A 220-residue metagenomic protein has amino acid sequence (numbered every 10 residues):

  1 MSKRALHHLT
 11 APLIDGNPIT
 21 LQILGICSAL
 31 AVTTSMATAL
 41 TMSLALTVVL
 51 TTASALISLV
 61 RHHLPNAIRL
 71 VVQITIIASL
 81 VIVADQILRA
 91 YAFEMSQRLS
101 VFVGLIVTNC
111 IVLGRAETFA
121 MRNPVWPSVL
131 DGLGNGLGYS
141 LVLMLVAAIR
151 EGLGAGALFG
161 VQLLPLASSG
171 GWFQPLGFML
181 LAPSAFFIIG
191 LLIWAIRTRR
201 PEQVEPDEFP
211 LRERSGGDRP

Functional and structural regions predicted by a protein language model:
M1-T10, R200-P220: Intrinsically disordered, low-complexity non-transmembrane regions of multi-pass membrane transporters
L13-V32, S43-T47: The first (N-terminal) embedded transmembrane alpha-helix
I26-L30, L46-T47, T51, A78-D85 (+4 more regions): Hydrophobic core segments of alpha-helical transmembrane domains in multi-pass membrane transport and ion-translocation
M36-T52, V72, S96-V107: Structural signature of hydrophobic alpha-helical transmembrane segments
A53-N66, L113-N123: C-terminal ends of transmembrane helices
L64-I77, R98-G104, S128-D131, E208-P210: Cytoplasmic-side transmembrane-helix entry/capping segments in multi-pass membrane proteins
V83-R98: Transmembrane alpha-helix boundary signature
F159-M179: Short, membrane-exposed interhelical loops at transmembrane-helix boundaries
